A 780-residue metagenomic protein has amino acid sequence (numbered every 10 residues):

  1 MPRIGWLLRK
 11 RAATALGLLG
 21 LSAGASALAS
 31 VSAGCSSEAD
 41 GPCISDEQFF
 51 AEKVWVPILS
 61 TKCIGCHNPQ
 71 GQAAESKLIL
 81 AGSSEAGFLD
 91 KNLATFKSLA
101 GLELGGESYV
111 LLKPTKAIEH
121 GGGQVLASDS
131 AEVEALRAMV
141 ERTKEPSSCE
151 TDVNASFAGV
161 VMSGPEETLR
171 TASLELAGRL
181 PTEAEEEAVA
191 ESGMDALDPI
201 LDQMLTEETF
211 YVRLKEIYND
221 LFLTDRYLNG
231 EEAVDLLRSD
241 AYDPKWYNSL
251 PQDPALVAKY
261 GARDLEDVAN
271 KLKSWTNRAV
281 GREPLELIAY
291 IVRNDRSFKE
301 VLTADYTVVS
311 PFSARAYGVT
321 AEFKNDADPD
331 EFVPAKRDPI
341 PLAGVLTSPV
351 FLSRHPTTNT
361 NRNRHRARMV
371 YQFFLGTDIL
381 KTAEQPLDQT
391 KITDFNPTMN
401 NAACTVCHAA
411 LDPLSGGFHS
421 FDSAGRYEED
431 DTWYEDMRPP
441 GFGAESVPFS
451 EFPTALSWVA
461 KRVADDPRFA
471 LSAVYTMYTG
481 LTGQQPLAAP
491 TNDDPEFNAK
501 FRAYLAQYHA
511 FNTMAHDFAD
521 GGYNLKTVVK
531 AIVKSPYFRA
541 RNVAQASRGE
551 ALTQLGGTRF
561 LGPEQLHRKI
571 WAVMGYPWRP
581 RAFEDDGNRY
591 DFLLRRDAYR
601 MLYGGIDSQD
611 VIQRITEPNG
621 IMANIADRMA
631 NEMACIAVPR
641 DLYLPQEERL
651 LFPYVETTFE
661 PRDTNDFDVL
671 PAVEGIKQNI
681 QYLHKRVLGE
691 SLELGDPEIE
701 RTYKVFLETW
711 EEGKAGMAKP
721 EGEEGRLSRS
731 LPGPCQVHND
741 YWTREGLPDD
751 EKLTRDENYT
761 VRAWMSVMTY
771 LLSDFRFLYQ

Functional and structural regions predicted by a protein language model:
M1-Q48, R170, E175, Y317-T320 (+2 more regions): N-terminal export/targeting leaders of redox proteins
G20-S26, E47-V56, P386-F395, N619-A623: Short, intrinsically disordered, charge-biased short linear motifs at domain edges
G34-S36, P57-P69, S108-Y109, R368-Q372 (+2 more regions): C-type cytochrome heme c attachment motif
S36-D129, P181, G344, H419-P440: Solvent-exposed helix-loop boundary motif
E38-S45, E141-A158: Low-complexity, Pro/Thr/Ser/Gly/Ala-rich linker/spacer regions in secreted, extracellular modular proteins
F49-K62, G159-E183: Mature N-terminal segment immediately following signal peptide/propeptide cleavage in secreted/periplasmic
E132, R137, P146-D152, V160-S173 (+3 more regions): His/Asp/Glu-rich metal/cofactor-coordinating catalytic motifs and the adjacent surface-exposed loops that frame enzyme
D465-D466, A488-P490, Q507: Beta-propeller domains
